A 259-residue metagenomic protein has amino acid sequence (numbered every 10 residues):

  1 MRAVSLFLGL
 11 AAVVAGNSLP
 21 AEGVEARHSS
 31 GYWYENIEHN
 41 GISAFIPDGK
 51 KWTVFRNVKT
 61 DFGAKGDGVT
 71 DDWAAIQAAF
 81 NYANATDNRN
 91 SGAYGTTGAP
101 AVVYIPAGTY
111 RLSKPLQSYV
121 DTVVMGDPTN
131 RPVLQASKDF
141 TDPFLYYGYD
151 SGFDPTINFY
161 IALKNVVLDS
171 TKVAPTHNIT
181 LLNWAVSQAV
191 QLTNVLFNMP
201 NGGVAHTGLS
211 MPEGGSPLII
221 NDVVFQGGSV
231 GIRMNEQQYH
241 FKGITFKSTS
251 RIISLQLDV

Functional and structural regions predicted by a protein language model:
R2-V102, P115-V123, D127-V173, N178-L181 (+8 more regions): Extracellular "leader-to-stem" segments immediately downstream of a signal peptide or signal-anchor in secreted/lumenal
V102-Y104, G108: Short amphipathic alpha-helical segments embedded in low-complexity Lys/Glu-rich regions
G108-Y110, V133: Mobile, glycine-rich extracellular loop/lid and propeptide segments that shape or gate substrate/ligand access
